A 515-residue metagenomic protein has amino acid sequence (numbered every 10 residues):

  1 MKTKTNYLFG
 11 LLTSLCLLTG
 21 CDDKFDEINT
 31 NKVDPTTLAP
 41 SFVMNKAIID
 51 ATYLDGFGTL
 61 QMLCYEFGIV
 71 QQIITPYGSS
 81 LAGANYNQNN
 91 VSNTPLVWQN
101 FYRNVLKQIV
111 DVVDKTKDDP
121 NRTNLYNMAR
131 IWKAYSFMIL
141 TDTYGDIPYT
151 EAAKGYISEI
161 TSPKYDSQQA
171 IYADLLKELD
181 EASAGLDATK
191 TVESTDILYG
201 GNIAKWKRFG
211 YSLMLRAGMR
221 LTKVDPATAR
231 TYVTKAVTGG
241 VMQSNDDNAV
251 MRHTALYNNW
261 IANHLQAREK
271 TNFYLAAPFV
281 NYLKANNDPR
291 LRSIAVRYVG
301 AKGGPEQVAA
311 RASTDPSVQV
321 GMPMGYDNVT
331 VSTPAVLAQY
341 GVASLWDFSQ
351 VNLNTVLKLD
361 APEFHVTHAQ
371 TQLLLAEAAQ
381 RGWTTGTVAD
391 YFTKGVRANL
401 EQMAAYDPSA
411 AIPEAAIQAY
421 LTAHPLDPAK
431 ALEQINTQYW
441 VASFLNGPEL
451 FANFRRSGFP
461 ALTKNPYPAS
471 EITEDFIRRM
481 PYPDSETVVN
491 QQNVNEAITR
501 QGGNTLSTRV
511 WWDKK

Functional and structural regions predicted by a protein language model:
M1, C21-D23, A47, A134 (+2 more regions): Terminal processing/anchoring signals of secreted or surface-associated proteins and related intramolecular
M1-T30: Bacterial Sec-dependent N-terminal signal peptides
C21-T75, N100-R103, K107, D111 (+3 more regions): Membrane-proximal, proline-rich intrinsically disordered regions
K24-D26, N352-L353, A411-I417: Short acidic (Asp/Glu) and glycine-rich catalytic loops that position anionic groups and cofactors
T30-V33, A152-K154, D247, V296 (+2 more regions): Short capping/connector residues at structural and topological boundaries
L38-S41, T75-W132, S136-M403, L426-K430: Structured, solvent-exposed acidic/aromatic patches
N399-K515: C-terminal functional modules
